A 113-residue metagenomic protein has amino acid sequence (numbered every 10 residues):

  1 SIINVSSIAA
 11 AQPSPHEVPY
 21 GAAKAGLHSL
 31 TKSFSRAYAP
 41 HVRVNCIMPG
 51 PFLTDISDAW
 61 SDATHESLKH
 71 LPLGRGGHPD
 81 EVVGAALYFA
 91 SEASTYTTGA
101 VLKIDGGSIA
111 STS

Functional and structural regions predicted by a protein language model:
S7: Residue(s) in the substrate-gating loop at a strand-loop-helix junction that position the organic substrate next
A11, M48-A59: Short, flexible catalytic-loop segment of classical short-chain dehydrogenase/reductase
Q12, L87, T98-S113: Short C-terminal tail/terminal secondary-structure segment of NAD(P)H-dependent dehydrogenase/reductase domains
Q12-V18, G74, E92: Active-site loop immediately N-terminal to the catalytic Tyr-X3-Lys motif of short-chain dehydrogenase/reductase
A23, T31: Active-site helix of classical SDR
S35-P40, T95: Alpha-helical segment proximal to the catalytic Tyr-Lys
R43-L53, A90, K103-D105: Conserved SDR Rossmann-fold cofactor-binding beta-strand/turn motif
L71-V82: A conserved structural motif in NAD(P)-dependent oxidoreductases
